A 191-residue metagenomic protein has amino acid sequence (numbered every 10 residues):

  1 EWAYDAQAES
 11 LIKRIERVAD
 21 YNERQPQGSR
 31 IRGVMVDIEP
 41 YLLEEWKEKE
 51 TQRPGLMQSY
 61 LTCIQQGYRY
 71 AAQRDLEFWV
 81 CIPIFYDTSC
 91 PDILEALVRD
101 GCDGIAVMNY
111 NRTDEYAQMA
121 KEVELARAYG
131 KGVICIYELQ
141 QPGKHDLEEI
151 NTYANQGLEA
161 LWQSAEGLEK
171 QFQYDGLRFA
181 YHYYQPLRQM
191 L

Functional and structural regions predicted by a protein language model:
E1-A6, M57-P91, K131-P142, Y181-H182: Aromatic-lined carbohydrate-recognition surfaces of secreted/lumenal glycan-active proteins
E1-R17, G33, D37-W46, F85-D87 (+1 more regions): Aromatic-lined carbohydrate-binding surfaces of glycoside hydrolases
Q7-M35, C63-Q66, L94-V98, A160-Q173: An active-site-proximal structural segment forming one wall of the substrate-binding cleft that immediately precedes
R14-E23, I84-L97, D114-L125: Alpha-helical scaffolding within the catalytic cores of extracellular/periplasmic polymer-degrading hydrolases
V18-M57, G176-Y181: Active-site groove signature of glycoside hydrolases
G28-M35, D75-C81, D103-A106, G130-I136 (+1 more regions): Structural preference for beta-strand elements that scaffold enzyme active sites
I31-R32, I38-L42, C90-A120: Aromatic- and acid-rich polysaccharide-binding/catalytic face of secreted or lumenal carbohydrate-active enzymes
M108-Q118, V123-L191: Substrate-binding cleft of secreted/luminal carbohydrate-active enzymes
